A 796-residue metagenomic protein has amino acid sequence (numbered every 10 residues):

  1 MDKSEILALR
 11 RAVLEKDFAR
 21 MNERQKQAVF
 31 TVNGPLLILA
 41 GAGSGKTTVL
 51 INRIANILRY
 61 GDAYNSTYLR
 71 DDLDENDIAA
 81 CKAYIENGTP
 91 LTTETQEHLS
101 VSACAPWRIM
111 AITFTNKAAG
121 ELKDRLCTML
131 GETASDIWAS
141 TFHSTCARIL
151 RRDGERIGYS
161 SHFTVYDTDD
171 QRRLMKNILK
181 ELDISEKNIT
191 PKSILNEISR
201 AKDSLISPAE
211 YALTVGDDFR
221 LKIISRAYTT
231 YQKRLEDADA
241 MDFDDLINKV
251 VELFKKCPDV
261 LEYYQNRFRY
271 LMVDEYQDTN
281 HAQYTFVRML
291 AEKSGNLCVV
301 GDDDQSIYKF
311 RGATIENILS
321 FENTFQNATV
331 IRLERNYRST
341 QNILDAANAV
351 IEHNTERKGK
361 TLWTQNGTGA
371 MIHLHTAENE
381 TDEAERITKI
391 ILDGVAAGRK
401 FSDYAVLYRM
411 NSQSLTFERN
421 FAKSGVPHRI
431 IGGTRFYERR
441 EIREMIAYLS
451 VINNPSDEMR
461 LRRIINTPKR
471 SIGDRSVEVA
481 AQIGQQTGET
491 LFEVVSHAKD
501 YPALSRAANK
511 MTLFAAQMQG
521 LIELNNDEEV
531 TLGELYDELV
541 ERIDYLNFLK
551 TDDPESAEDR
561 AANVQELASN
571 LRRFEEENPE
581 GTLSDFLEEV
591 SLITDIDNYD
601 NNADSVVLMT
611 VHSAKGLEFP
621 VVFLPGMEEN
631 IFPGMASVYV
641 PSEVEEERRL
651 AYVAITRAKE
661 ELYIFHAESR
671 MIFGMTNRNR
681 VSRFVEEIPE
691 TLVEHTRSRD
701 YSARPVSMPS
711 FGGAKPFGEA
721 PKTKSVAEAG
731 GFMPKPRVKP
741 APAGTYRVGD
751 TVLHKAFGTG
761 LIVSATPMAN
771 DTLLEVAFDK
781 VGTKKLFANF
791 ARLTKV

Functional and structural regions predicted by a protein language model:
M1-E15, N33-G34, A55-Y270, E292-G295 (+11 more regions): A basic/glycine-biased coupling hinge at the interface between accessory DNA-binding modules
D17-N33: N-terminal pre-P-loop "Q-motif" helix
G34-R53: Walker A/P-loop
A42, F268-T279, Q283, D303-D304 (+3 more regions): Conserved Walker B
S44, Q277-E356, K360-Q365, Q482 (+2 more regions): Conserved helicase motor core of SF1/SF2 NTP-dependent helicases
T47-L50, N65, R70, C81-S102 (+6 more regions): Helicase P-loop NTPase motor core
L213, D217, K400, S414-V426 (+3 more regions): Conserved helicase C-terminal RecA-like lobe
N526, G626-K785, F790-V796: C-terminal accessory regions
